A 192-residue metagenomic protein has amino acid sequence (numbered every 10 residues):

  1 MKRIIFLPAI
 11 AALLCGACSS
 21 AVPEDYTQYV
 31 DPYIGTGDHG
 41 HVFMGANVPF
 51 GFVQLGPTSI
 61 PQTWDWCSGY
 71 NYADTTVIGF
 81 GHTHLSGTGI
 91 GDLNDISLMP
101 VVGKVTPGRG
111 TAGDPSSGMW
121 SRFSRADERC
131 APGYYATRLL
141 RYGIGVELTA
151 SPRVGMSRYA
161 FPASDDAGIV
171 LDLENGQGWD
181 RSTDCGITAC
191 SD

Functional and structural regions predicted by a protein language model:
M1-L7: Bacterial N-terminal signal peptides that target proteins for export
P8-G16: Bacterial N-terminal signal peptides
S20-D192: Accessory carbohydrate-recognition regions in carbohydrate-active enzymes
